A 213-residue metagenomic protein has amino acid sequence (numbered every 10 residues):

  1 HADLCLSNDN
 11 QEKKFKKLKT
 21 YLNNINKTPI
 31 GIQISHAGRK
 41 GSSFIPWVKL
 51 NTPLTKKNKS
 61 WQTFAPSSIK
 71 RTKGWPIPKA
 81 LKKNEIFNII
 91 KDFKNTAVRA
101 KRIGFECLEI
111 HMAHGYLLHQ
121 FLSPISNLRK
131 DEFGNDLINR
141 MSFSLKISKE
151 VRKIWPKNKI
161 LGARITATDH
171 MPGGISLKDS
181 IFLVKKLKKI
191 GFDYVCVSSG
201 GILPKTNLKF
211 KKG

Functional and structural regions predicted by a protein language model:
H1-G213: Flavin-dependent oxidoreductase catalytic cores
